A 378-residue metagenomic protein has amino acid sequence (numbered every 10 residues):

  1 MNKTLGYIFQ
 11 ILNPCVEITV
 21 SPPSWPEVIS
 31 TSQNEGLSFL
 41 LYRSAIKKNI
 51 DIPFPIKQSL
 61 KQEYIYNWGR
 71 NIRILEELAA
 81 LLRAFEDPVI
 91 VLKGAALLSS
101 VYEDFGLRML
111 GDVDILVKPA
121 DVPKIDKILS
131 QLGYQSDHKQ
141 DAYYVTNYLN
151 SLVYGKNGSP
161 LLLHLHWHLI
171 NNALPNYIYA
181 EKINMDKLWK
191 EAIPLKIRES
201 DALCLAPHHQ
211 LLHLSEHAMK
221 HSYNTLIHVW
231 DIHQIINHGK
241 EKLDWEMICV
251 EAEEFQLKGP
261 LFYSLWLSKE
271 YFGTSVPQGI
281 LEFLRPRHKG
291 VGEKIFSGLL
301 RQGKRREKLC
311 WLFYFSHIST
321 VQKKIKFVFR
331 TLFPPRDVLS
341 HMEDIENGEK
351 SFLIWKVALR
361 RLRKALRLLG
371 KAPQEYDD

Functional and structural regions predicted by a protein language model:
M1-G111, V117-D378: Conserved NTP-donor binding/palm subdomain of two-metal-ion nucleotidyltransferases/polymerases, i.e., the charged
